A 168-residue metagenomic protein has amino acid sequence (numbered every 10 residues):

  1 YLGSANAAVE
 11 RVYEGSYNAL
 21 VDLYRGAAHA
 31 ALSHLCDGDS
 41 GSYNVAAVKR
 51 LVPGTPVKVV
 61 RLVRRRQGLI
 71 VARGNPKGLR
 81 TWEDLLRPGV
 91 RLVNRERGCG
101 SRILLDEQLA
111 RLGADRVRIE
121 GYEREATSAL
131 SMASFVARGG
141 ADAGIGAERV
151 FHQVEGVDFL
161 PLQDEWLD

Functional and structural regions predicted by a protein language model:
L2-R80: N-terminal segment of the mature folded domain
A8-G15, R95, D115-A129: Short beta-strand-to-loop elements that line the ligand-binding cleft of bilobed periplasmic-binding protein-like
L23-Y24, L105, A133-A137: Hydrophobic residues within well-ordered alpha-helices
H34-R50, A133-Q163: A ligand-binding cleft/hinge motif common to bilobed small-molecule-binding domains
V71, K77-R80, G100-L104, F135 (+1 more regions): Short acidic/glycine-rich loop or secondary-structure boundary segments that cap or lie
E83-I103: Short loop->beta-strand "edge-of-pocket" segments that line small-molecule binding or catalytic clefts across diverse
W166-D168: A hydrophobic, small-residue-rich beta->alpha segment in the mid-to-C-terminal subdomain of diverse proteins
